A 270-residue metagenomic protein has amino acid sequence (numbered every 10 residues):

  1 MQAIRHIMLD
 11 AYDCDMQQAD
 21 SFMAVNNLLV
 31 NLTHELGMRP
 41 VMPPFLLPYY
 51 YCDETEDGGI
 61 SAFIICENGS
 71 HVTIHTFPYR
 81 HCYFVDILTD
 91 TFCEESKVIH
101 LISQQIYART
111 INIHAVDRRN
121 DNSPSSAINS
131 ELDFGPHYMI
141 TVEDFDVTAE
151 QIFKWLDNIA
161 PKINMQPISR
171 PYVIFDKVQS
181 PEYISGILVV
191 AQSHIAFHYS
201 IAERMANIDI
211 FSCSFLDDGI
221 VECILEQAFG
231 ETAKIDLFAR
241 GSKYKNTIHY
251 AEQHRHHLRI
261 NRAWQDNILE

Functional and structural regions predicted by a protein language model:
M1-E270: Polybasic/polar functional segments that serve as interface/processing modules
